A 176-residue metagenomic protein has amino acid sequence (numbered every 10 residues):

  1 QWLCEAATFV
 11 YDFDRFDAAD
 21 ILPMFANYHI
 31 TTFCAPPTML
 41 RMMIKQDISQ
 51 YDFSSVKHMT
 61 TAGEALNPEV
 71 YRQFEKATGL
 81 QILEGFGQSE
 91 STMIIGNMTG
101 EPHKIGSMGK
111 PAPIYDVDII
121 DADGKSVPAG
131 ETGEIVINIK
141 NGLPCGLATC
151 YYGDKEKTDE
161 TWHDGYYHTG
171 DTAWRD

Functional and structural regions predicted by a protein language model:
Q1-T31, Q46: Conserved AMP-binding/adenylation subdomain of ANL enzymes
W2-C4, I48, K76-A77, Q88-G106 (+3 more regions): Active-site loops of AMP-binding adenylate-forming
Y11-F13, I30-Q73, Q81-S91, Y152: Adenylate-forming
N97, G109, P128-E131, T149-C150: Active-site glycine/GP-rich loop and adjacent strand/helix microenvironment that borders small-molecule binding pockets
K110-I114, Y167: Short coil-to-beta-strand transition motifs
D116-D118: Generic short beta-strand
D121-K125, T132, D176: Residue-level recognition of short loop/turn positions
P128, V136-D176: Conserved ATP-binding/catalytic segment of the ANL
